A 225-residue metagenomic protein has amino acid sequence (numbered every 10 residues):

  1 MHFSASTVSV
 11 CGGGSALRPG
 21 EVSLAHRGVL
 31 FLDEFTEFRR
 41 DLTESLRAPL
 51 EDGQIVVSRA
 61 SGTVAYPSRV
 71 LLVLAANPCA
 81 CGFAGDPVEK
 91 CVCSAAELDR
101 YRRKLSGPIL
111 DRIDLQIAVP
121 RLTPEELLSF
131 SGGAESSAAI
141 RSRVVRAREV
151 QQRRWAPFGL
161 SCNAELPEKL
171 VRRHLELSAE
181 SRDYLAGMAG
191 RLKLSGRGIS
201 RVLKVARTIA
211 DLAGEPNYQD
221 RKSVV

Functional and structural regions predicted by a protein language model:
M1-F3, L24-A25, Y66-P67, L203: A structural signal for short secondary-structure junctions
M1-G12, L71, C79: P-loop NTPase switch/communication element
A5-L30, T63: Conserved alpha-helical scaffold flanking the Walker A/P-loop in AAA+ ATPase domains
A16-L17, R40-S223: Basic, amphipathic alpha-helical bundle interface domains used for macromolecular binding and assembly
R27, D33-E34, S45: Walker B catalytic acidic pair
L30-F31, E37-F38, P124: Residues immediately C-terminal
